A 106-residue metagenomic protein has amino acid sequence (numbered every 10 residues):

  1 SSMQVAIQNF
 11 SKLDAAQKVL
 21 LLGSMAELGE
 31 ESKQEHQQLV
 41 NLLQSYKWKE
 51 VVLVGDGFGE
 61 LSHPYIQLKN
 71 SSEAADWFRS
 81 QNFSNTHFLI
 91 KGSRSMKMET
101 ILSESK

Functional and structural regions predicted by a protein language model:
S1-K106: ATP-dependent carboxylate-amine ligase
